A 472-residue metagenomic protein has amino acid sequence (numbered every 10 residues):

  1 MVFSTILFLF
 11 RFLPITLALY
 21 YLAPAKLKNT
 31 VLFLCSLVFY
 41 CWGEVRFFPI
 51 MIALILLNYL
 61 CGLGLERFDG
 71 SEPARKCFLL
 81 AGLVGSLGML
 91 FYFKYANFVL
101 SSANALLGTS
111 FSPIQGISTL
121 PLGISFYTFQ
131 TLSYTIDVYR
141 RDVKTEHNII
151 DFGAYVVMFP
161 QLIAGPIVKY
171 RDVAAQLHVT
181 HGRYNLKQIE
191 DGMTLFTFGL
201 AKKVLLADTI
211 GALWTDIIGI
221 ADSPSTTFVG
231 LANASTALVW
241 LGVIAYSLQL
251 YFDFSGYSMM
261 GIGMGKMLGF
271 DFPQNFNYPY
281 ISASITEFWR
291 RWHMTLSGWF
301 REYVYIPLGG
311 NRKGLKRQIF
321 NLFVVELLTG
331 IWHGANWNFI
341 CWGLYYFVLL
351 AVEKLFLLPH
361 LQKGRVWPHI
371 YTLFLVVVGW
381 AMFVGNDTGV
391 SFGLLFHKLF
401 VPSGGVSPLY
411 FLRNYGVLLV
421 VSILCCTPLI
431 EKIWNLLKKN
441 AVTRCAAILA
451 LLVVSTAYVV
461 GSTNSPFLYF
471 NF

Functional and structural regions predicted by a protein language model:
M1-N471: Membrane-embedded transmembrane alpha-helical bundles that form the catalytic cores of multi-pass lipid-modifying
